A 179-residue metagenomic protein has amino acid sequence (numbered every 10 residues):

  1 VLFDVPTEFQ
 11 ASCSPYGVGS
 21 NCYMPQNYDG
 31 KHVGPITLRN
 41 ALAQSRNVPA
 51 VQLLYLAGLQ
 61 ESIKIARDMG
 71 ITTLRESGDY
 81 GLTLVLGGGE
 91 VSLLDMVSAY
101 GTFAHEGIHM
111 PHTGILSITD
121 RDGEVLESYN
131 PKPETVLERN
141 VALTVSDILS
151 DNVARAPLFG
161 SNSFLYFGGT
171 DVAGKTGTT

Functional and structural regions predicted by a protein language model:
V1, T72-R75, H105-M110: Secondary-structure transition/capping motifs at alpha-helix termini and the adjoining loop/turn into the next element
L2-S62, H109, T119-D151: Conserved catalytic neighborhood of penicillin-recognizing serine enzymes
Y16, S20-P25, G58-S98, G114: Mid-domain, small-residue-enriched loop/turn segments at the edges of structured enzyme/sensor domains
N40-Q44, E90-T179: A penicillin-recognizing enzyme superfamily signal
N47-P49, E76-L84, N130-P131, V172: Glycine- and acidic
Q52-L53, L86, G174-K175: Thr-Gly-centered strand-to-loop micro-motif
